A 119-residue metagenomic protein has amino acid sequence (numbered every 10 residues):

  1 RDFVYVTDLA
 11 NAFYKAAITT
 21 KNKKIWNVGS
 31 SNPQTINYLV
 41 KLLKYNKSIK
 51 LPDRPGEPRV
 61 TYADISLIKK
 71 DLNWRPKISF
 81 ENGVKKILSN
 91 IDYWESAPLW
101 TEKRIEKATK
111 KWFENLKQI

Functional and structural regions predicted by a protein language model:
R1-I119: C-terminal substrate-binding subdomain of Rossmann-fold SDR/epimerase-dehydratase oxidoreductases
